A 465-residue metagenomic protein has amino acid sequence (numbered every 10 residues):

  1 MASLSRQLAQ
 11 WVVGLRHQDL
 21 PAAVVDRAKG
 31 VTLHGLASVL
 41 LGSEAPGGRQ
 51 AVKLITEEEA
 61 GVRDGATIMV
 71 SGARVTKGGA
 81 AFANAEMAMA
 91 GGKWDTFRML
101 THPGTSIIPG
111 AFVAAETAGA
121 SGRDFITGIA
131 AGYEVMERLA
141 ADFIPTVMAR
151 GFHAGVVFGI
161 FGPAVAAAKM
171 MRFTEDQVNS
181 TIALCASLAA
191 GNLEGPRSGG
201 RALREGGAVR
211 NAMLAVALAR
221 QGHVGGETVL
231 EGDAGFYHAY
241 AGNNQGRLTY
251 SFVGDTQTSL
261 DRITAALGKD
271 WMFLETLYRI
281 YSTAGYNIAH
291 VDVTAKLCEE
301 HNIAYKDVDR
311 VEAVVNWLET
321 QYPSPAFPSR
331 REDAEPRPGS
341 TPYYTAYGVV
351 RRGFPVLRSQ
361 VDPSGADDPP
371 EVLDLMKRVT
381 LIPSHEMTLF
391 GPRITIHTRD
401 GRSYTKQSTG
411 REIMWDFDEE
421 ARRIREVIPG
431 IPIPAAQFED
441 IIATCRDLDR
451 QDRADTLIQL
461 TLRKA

Functional and structural regions predicted by a protein language model:
M1-F273, Q321, L448-R450, A454-A465: N-terminal core-entry segment
V13, A111-F112, A164-V165, A295 (+4 more regions): Amphipathic alpha-helical segments within well-ordered protein domains
L20-V24, P46-G48, H223-E231, E300-V311 (+3 more regions): Flexible, glycine/charged-enriched surface loops at secondary-structure junctions
G195-R201, L274-E275, F327-E332, V427: Short beta-alpha connecting loops at secondary-structure transitions that line or flank enzyme active sites
F273-Y286: Glycine-rich phosphate/diphosphate-binding loops and the adjacent beta-loop-alpha structural elements that coordinate
A284-A435, E439: Intrinsically disordered, low-complexity Ser/Thr/Pro/Gly-rich interaction regions that scaffold/cooperate
R423-A465: Generic C-terminus detector
